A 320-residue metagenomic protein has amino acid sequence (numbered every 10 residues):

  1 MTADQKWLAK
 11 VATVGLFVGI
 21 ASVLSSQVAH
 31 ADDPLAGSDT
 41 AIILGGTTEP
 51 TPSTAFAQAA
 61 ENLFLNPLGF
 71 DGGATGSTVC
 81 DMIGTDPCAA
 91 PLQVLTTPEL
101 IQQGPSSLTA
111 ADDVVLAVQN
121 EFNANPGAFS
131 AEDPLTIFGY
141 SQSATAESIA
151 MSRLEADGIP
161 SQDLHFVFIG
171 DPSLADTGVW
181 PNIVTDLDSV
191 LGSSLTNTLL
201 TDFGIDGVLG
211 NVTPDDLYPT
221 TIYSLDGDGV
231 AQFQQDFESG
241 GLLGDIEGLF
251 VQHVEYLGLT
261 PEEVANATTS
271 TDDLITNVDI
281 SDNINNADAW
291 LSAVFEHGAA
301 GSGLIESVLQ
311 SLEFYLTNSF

Functional and structural regions predicted by a protein language model:
M1-A31, F166: Secretory targeting and sorting signals
Q27, Q103-S107, T136-Y140: Short secondary-structure transition/capping motifs
D33-S130, R153-F320: Surface cap/lid and interfacial helix-loop subdomains adjacent to catalytic sites that gate substrate access
I137-S152: Gly/Ala-rich beta-loop-alpha elbow adjacent to hydrolase catalytic centers
